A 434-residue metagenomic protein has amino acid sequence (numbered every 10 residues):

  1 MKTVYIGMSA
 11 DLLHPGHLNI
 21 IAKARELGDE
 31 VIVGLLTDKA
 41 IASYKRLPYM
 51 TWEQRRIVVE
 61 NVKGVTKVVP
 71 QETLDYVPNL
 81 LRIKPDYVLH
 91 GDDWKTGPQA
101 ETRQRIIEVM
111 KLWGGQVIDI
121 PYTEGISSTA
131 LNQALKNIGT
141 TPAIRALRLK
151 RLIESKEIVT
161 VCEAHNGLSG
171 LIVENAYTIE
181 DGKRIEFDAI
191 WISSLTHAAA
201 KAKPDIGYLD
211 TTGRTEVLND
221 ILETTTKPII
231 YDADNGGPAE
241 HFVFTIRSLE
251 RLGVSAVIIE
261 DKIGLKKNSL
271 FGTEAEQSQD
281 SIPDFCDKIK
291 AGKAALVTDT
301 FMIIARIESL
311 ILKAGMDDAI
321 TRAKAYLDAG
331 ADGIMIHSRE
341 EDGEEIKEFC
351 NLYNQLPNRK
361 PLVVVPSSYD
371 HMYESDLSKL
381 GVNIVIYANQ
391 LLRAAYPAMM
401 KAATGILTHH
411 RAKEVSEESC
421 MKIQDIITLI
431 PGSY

Functional and structural regions predicted by a protein language model:
M1-A143: Nucleotidyltransferase catalytic core that binds NTPs
D11, T73-L74, Y122-G125, G236 (+3 more regions): Short, surface-exposed acidic/glycine-rich loop or hinge patches that mediate macromolecular interfaces
L35, E72, G91-D93, P121-Y122 (+5 more regions): Short secondary-structure boundary segments
W52-R55, V88-D93, L112, L135-P142 (+5 more regions): Short, structured secondary-structure boundary patches
V59, L80, L131, V173 (+2 more regions): Hydrophobic packing residues within well-ordered alpha-helices of enzyme cores
N61-K63, D92-R105, Q116-E124, V217-E223 (+4 more regions): Short, basic, helix/turn surface patches
K136-L149, L168, Q390-Y434: Extended, intrinsically disordered, low-complexity segments
A143-S367, H371-I386, A394, T404: Alpha/beta enzyme core
